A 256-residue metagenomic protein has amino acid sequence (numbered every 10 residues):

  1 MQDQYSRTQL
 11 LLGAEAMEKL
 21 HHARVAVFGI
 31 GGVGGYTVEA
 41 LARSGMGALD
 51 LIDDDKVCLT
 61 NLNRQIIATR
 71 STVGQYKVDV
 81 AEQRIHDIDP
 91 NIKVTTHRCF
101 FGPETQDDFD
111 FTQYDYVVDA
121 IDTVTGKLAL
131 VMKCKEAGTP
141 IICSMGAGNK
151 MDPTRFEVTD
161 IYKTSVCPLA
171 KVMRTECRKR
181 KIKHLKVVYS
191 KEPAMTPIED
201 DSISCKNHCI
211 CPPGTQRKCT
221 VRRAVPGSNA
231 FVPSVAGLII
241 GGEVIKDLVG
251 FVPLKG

Functional and structural regions predicted by a protein language model:
M1-A26: N-terminal charged helix/coil linker that caps or initiates catalytic domains
Q2, F109-Q113, G126, E136 (+3 more regions): Glycine-rich phosphate/adenylate-binding loop
V27-G29, I52: Conserved N-terminal Rossmann-fold NAD(P)-binding element of oxidoreductases
V33-G34: Hydrophobic/small residue at the entry helix of a nucleotide-binding pocket
A42-A48, E136: Conserved S-adenosyl-L-methionine
M46, L51-D89: Glycine-rich phosphate-binding loop and adjoining beta1-alpha1-beta2 segment of Rossmann-like nucleotide-binding folds
R98-Q106: Conserved SAM/SAH-binding loop
